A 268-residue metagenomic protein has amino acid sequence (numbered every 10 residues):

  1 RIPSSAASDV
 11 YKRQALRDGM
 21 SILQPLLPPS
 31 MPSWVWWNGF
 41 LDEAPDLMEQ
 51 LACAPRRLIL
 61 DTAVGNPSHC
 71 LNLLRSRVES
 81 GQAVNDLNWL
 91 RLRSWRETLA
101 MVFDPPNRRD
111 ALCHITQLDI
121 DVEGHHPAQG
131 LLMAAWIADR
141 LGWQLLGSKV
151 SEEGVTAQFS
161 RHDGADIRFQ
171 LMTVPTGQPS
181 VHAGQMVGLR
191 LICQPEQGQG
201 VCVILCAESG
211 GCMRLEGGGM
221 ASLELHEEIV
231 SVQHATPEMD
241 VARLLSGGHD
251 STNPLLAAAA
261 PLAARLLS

Functional and structural regions predicted by a protein language model:
R1, Q14-D18: A short, well-structured beta->alpha microelement
I2-A7, Y11: Single conserved hydrophobic/aromatic residue that forms the stacking wall/gate of nucleotide- or nucleobase-binding
A6, P106-H114, T176-M186: Short, surface-exposed loop and linker segments with low hydrophobicity and enrichment for Pro/Ser/Thr
A7, P29-S30, A54-R56, I115 (+1 more regions): Short, well-ordered alpha-helix to beta-strand connector turns
D18-D110: Conserved, well-structured core segments that form the ligand-binding/active-site neighborhood of functional domains
V35-F40, D61-G65, Q144-F159: A generic structural motif
L92-Q158: ATP/pyrophosphate-binding catalytic subdomain of soluble kinases
A134, L146, E152-S268: C-terminal structured domains
